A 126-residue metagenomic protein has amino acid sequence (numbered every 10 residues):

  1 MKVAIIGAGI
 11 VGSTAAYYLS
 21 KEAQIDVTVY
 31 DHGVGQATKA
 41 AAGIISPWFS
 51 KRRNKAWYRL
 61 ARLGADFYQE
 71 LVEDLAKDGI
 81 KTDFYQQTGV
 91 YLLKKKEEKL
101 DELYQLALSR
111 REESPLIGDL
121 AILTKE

Functional and structural regions predicted by a protein language model:
M1-V11: Beta1/beta-strand and adjacent pyrophosphate-binding region of the FAD-binding site in flavoprotein oxidoreductases
I5, A40, L63: Conserved active-site and cofactor/substrate-binding residues in soluble primary-metabolism enzymes
G7, D31, K94: Short beta-strand/turn micro-motifs composed of small residues that flank or help shape donor/cofactor-binding pockets
S20-A41: Glycine-rich FAD pyrophosphate-binding loop
I44-E126: Dinucleotide-binding Rossmann-like beta1-alpha1 core, especially the glycine-rich loop that anchors the ADP
